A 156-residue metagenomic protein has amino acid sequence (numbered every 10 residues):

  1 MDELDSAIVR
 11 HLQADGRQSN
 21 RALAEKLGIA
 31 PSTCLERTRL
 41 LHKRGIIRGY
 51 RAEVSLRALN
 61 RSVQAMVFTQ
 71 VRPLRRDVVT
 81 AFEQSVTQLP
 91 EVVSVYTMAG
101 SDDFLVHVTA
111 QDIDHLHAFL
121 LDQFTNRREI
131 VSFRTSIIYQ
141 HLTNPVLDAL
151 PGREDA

Functional and structural regions predicted by a protein language model:
M1-A156: A compositional/biophysical signature of low hydrophobicity enriched in polar/charged and small residues
